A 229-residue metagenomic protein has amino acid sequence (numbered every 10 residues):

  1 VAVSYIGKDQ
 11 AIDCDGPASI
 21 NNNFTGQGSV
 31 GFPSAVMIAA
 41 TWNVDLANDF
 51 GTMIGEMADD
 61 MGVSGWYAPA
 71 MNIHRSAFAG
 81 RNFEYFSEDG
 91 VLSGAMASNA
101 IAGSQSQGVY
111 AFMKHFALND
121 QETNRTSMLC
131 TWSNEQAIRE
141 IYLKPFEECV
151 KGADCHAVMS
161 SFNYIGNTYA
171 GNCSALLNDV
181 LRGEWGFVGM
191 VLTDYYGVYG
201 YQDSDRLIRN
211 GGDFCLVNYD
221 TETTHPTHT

Functional and structural regions predicted by a protein language model:
V1-T229: Glycoside hydrolase catalytic-domain context in secreted enzymes
